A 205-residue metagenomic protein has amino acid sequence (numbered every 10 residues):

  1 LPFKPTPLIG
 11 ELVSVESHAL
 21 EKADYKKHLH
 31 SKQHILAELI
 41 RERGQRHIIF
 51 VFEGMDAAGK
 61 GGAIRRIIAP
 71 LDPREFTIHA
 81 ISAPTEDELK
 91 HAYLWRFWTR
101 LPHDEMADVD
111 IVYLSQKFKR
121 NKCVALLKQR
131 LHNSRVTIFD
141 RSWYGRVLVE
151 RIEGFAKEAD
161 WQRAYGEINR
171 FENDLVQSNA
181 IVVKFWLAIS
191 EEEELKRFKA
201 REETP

Functional and structural regions predicted by a protein language model:
L1-P205: Glycine-rich phosphate-binding loop of ATP-dependent small-molecule kinases
